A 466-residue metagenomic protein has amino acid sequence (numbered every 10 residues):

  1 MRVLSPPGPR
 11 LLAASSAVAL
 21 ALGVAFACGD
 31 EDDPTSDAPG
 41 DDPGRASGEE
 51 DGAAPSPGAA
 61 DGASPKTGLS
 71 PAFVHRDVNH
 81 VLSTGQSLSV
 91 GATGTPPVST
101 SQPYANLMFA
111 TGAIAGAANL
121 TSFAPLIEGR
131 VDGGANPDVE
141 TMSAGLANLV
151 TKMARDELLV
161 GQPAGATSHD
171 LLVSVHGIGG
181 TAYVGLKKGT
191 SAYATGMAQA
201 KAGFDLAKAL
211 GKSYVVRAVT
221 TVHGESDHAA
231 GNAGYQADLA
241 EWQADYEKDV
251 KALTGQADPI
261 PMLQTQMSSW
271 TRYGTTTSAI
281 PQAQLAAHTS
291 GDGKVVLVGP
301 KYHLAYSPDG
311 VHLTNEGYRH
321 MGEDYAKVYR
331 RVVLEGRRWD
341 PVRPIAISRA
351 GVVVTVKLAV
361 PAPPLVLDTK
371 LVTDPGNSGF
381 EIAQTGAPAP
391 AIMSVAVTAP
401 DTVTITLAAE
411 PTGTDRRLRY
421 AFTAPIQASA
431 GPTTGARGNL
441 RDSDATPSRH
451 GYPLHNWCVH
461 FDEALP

Functional and structural regions predicted by a protein language model:
M1-P7, L11-S15, L22-A72: Ser/Thr-rich, Pro/Gly/Ala-heavy low-complexity intrinsically disordered linkers and tails of secreted extracellular
A14, V18-L20, E49, G234 (+2 more regions): Alpha-helical protein-protein interaction elements
S64-P466: Cell-envelope and extracellular/periplasmic
